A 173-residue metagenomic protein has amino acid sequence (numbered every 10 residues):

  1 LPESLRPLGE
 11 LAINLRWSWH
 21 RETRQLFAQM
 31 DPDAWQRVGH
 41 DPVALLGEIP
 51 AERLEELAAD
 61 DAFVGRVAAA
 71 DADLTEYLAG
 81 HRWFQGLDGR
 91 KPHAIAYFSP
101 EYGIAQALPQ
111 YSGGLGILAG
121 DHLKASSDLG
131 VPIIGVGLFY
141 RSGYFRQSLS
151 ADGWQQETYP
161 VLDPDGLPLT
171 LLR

Functional and structural regions predicted by a protein language model:
L1-R173: Catalytic cores of carbohydrate-active enzymes across secretory and cytosolic contexts
